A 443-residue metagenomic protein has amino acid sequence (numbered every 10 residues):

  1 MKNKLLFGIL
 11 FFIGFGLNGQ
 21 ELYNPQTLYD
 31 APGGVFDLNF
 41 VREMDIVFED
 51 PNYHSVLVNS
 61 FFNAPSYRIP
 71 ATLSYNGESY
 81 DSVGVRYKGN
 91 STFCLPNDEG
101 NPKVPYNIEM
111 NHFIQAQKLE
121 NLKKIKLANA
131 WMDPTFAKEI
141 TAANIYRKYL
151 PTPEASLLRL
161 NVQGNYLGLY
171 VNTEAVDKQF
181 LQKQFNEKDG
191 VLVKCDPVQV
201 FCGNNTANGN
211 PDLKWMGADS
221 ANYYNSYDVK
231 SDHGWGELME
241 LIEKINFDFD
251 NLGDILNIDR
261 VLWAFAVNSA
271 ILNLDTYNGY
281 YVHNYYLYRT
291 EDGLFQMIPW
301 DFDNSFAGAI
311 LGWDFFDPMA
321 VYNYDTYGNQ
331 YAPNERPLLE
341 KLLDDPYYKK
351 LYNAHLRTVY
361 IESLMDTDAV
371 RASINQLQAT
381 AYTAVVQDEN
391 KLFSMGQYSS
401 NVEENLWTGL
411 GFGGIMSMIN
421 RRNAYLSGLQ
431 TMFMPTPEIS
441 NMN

Functional and structural regions predicted by a protein language model:
M1-E21: Bacterial Sec-dependent N-terminal signal peptides
L22-P25, P32-V35, N39-V41, N52 (+7 more regions): Middle-to-C-terminal accessory/interaction subdomains
N39-E43, R68, K103-P105, L122 (+1 more regions): Extracytoplasmic
D45, G84, P105-E109, K124-N129 (+11 more regions): Structural recognition of the beta-strand scaffold that forms the well-ordered cores of secreted hydrolase catalytic
R68-Y75, L158-N161: Short conserved beta-strand and strand-loop elements enriched in small hydrophobics with frequent Asp/Gly
A71-N129: Conserved oxyanion/phosphate-binding beta-strand-loop segments in alpha/beta enzyme cores
P105-Q115, L122, N129-A130, K148-L157 (+4 more regions): Internal "kinase-insert"/substrate-recognition segments embedded within catalytic cores of ATP-dependent enzymes
W131-P151: A conserved alpha-helical element in kinase catalytic cores
